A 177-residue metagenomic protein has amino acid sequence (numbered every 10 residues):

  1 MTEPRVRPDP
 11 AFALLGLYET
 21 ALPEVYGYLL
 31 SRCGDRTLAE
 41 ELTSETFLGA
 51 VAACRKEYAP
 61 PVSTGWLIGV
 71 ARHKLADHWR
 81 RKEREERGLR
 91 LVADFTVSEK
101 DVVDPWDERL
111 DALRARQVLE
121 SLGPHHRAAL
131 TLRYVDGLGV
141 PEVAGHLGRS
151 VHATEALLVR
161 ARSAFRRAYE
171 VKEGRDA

Functional and structural regions predicted by a protein language model:
M1-P8, A13-L14, L89, G145-H146 (+1 more regions): C-terminal edge and immediately downstream basic/flexible tail or linker adjoining helix-turn-helix-like DNA-binding
T2-G27, T37-E40, V51: A short, charge-rich alpha-helical start-of-domain segment used by transcription regulators
V6, E120, P124-A128, D136-A156: Helix-turn-helix DNA-binding module
V6-P8, S44-S63, R81-E83: Sigma70-family region 2
V25, L29, A39-A50, L67-V70 (+3 more regions): Short, small-hydrophobic-rich alpha-helical interface motif
R55-Y58, I68-L91, E108, R167 (+1 more regions): Arg/Lys-rich amphipathic alpha helix in sigma70-family domain 2
R72, A76, P141, L147-V171: DNA-recognition helix of helix-turn-helix
E85-A112, G139: Internal acidic/polar
